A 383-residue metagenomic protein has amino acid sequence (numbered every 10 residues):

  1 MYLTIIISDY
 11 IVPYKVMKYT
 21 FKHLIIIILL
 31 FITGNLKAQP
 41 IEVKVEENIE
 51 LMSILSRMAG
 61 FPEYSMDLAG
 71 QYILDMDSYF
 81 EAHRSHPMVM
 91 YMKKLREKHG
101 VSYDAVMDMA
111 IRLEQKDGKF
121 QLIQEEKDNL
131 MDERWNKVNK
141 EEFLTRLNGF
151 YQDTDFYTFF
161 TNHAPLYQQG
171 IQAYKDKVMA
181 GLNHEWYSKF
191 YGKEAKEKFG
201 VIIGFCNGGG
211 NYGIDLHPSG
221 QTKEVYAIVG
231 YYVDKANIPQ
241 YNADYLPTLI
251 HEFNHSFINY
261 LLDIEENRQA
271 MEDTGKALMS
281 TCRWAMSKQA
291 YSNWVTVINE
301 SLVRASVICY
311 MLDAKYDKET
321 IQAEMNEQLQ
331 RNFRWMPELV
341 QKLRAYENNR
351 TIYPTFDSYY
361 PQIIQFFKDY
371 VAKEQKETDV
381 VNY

Functional and structural regions predicted by a protein language model:
M1-P40: Bacterial Sec-dependent N-terminal signal peptides
Q39-F120, R331-L343, N348-Y353: N-terminal mature-domain "stem" immediately C-terminal to a signal peptide or N-terminal signal-anchor/transmembrane
V89-H184: Long, mid-chain structured domain cores
D128-D132, G213-A243: Active-site scaffold of zinc-dependent metalloenzymes
A164-K223: Auxiliary, metal-adjacent structural segments of Zn-dependent hydrolase domains
A243-I264: Active-site recognition of the HExxH zinc-binding catalytic motif
Y260-M286: Post-HEXXH active-site segment of zinc metalloproteases
A305-Y383: Pan-zinc metallopeptidase signature
